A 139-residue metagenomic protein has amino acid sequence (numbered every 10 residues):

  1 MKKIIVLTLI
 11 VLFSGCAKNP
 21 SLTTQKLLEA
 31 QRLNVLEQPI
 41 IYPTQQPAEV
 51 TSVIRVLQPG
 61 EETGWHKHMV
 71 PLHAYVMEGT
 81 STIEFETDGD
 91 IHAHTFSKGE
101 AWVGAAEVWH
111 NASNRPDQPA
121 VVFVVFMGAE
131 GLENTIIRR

Functional and structural regions predicted by a protein language model:
I4-I5, C16-V53, E84, A93-T95 (+1 more regions): A short, N-terminal "cap"/entry segment at the start of jelly-roll beta-barrel domains of the cupin/DSBH fold
L57, D88-E107: Short acidic-glycine-tyrosine-enriched beta hairpin
L57-M69, H73-Y75: Secreted/periplasmic proteins that engage bacterial cell-wall peptidoglycan
E62-G64, T82, W102-S113: Histidine-centered metal-chelating micro-motifs
T63-H68, F85, A93-H94, S113-R115: Short histidine-centered beta-strand/loop micro-motifs that create catalytic or ligand/metal-coordination sites
V70-D88: Glycine- and acidic-residue-biased ligand/ion/polar-headgroup-sensing regions
S97, E107-L132: Ligand-binding loop in jelly-roll beta-barrel domains
